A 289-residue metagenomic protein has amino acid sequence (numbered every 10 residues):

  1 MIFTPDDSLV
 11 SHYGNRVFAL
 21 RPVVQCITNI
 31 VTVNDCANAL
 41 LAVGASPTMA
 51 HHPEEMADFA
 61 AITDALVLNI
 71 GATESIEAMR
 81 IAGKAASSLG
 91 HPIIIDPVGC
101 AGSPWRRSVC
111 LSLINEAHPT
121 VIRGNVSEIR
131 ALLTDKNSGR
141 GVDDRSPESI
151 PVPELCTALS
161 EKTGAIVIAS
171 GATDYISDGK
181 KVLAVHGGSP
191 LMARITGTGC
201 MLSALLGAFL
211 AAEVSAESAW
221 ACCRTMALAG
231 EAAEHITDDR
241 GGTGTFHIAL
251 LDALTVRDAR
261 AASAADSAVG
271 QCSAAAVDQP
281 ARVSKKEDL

Functional and structural regions predicted by a protein language model:
M1-S46: Glycine-rich phosphate/adenosyl-contacting loop at the front of the ribokinase-like
P5-S8, G230-L289: Charged C-terminal helix
A39-L89, I95: Active-site cofactor/substrate anionic-group-binding motifs, chiefly glycine- and Lys/Arg-rich phosphate-binding loops
N69, A78-G124: Glycine/small-residue-rich loop that forms an oxyanion/phosphate-binding "nest" at active or ligand-binding sites
P104-V182: Conserved phosphate/ATP/ADP-binding segment of small-molecule kinases
A131, T196-T225: Short, small-residue alpha-helix embedded
L155-S160, A216-E231, L250-L251: Short, well-structured alpha-helical segments that form the helix of a local strand-helix-strand
T157, L183-T196: Short pre-catalytic strand/loop immediately N-terminal to key active-site residues, enriched for Gly-Thr
